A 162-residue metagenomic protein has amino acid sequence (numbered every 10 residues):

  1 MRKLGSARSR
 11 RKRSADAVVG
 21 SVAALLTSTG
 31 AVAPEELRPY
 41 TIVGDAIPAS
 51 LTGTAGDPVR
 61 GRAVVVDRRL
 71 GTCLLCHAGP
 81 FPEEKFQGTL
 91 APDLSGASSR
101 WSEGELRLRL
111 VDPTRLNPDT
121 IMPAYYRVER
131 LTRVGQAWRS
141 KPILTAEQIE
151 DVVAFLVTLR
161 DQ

Functional and structural regions predicted by a protein language model:
M1-R11: N-terminal secretory signal peptides that target proteins for export/translocation
A7, A15-V19: Acidic, Ala/Val/Gly-enriched low-complexity intrinsically disordered segments
V19-S28: Bacterial N-terminal signal peptides
T27-E35: Bacterial Sec-dependent signal peptides at the C-terminal "C-region" and cleavage site
E36, Y125-Q162: C-terminal capping alpha-helices of c-type cytochrome domains
E36-R68: Electrostatic cytochrome c docking/interface patches
L51-A55, V64-V66, L74, A78-R115 (+1 more regions): Gly/Gly-Pro-rich "capping" loops immediately C-terminal to redox-active cysteine motifs in periplasmic/lumenal
R68-T72, Q148: Short pre-active-site segment immediately N-terminal to redox-active cysteine/selenocysteine motifs in thiol-based
